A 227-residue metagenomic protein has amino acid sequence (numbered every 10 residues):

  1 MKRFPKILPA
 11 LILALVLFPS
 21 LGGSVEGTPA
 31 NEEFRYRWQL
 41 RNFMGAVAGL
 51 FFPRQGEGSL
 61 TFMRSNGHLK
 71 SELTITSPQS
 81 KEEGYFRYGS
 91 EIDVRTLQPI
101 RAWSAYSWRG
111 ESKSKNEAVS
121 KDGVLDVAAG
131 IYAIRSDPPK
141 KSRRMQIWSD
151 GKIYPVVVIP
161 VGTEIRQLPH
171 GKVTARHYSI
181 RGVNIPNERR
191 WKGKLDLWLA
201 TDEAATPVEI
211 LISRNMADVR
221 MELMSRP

Functional and structural regions predicted by a protein language model:
M1-A10: Bacterial N-terminal signal peptides that target proteins for export
P9-S20: Bacterial N-terminal signal peptides
G23-A118, P138-P227: Acidic, serine/threonine-rich low-complexity disordered tracts
S114-A129: Acidic/charged, solvent-exposed loop-and-adjacent secondary-structure segments enriched in E/D, K/R, S/T, and G/P
D126, G130-Y132, P138, R143: Low-complexity, intrinsically disordered short segments enriched for Gly/Pro and polybasic residues
